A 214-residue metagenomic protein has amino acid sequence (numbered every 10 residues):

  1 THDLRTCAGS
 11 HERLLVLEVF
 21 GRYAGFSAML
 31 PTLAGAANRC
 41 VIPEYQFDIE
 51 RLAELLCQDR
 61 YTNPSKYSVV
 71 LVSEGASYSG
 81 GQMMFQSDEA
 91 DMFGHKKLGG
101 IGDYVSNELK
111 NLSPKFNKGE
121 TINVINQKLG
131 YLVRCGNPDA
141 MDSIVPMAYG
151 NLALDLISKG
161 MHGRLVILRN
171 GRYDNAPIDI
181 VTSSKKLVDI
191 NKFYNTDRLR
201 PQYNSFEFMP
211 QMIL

Functional and structural regions predicted by a protein language model:
T1-I122: Accessory alpha-helical/coil subdomains and C-terminal extensions that flank or cap enzyme catalytic cores
Q86-L214: C-terminal non-catalytic interaction/assembly regions of soluble proteins
